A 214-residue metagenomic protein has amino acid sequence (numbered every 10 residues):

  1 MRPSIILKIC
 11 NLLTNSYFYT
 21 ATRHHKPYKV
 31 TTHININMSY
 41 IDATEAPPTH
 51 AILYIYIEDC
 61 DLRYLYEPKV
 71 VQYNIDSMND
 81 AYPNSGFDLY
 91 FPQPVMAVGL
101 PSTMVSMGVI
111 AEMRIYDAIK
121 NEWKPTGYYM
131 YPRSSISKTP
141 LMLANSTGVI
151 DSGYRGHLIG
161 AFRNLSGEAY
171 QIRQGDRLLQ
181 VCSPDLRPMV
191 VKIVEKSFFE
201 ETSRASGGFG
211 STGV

Functional and structural regions predicted by a protein language model:
L13, R23, P27-V214: DUTPase catalytic domain/fold
